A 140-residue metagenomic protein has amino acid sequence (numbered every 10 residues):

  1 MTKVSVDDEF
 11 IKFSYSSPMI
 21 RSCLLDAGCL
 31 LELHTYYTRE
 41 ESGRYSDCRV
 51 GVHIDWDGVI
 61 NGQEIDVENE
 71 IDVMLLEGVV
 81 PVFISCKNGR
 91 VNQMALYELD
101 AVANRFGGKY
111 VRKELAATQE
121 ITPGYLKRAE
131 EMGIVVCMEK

Functional and structural regions predicted by a protein language model:
M1-K140: Intrinsically disordered, low-complexity Ser/Thr/Pro/Gly-rich regulatory segments
